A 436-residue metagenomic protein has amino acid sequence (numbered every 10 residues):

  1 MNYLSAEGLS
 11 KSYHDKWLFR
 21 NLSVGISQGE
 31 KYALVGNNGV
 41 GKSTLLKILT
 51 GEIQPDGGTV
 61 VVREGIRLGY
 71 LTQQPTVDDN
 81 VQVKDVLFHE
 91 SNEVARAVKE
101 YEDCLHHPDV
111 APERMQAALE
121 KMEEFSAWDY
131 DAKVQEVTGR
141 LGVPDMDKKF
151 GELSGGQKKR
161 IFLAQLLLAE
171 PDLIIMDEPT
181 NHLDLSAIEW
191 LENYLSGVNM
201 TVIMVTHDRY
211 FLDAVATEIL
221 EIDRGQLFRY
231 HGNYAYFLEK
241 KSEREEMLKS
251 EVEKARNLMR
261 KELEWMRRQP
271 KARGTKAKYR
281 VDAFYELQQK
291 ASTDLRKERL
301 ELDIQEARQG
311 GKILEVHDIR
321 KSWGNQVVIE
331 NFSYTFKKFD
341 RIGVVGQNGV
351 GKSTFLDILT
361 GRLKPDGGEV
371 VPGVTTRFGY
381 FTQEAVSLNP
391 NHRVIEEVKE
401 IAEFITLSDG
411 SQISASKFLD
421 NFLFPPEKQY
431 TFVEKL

Functional and structural regions predicted by a protein language model:
M1-V252, L302-L436: ABC ATP-binding cassette signature C-motif
V24-Q28, K271-T275, L287-Q289, R296 (+2 more regions): Short low-complexity stretches enriched in small and charged residues
P112-K121, R260-R267, K297: A short, surface-exposed helix-loop junction/capping segment
K240-A283, L287-D294: Intracellular alpha-helical coupling/juxtamembrane segments of multi-pass membrane proteins
D294-E301: Intrinsically disordered, low-complexity regions
